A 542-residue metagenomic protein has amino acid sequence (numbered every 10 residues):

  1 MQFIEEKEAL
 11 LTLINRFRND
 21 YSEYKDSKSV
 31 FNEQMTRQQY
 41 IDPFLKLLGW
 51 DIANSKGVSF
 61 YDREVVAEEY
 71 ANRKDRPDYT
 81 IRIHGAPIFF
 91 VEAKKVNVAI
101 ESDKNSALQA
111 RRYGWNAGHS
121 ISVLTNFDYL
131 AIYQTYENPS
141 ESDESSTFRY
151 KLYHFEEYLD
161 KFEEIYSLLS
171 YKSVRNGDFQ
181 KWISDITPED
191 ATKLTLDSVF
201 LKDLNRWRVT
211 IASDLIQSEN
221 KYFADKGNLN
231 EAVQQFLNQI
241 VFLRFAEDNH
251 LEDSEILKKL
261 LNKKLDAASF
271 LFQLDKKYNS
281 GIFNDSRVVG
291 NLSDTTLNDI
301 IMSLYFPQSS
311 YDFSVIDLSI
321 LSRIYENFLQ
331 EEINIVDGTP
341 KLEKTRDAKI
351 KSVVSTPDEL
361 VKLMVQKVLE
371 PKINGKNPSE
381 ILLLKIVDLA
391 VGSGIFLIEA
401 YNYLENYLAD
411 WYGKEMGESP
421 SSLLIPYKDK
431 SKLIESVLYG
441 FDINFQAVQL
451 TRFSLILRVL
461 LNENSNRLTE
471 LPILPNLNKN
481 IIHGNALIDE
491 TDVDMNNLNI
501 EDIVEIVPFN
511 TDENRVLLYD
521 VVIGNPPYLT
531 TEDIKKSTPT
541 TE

Functional and structural regions predicted by a protein language model:
M1-K74: Charged, terminal alpha-helix-loop-beta segments that serve as non-catalytic nucleic-acid engagement and/or assembly
M1-Y24, R73, I83-P87, A93-F245 (+2 more regions): Short, basic/polar, glycine-containing "phosphate-handling" surface segments that engage DNA
V30, A71-P77, F89, I100-L108 (+11 more regions): Signature of N6-adenine DNA methyltransferases within the class I
V30, T36-R37, A53-S55, S59-E68 (+1 more regions): SAM-dependent methyltransferase catalytic region
Y40, V241, I324, M364 (+1 more regions): Conserved hydrophobic/aromatic pocket- or pore-lining residues that grip, position, or stack substrates in active sites
L48-A53, A246-K258, I333-I335, N462: Short helix-capping/linker segments at secondary-structure and domain boundaries
P77, I81-A86, S314-G338, K362 (+3 more regions): Active-site-adjacent "gating/activation" loops or surface patches in catalytic cores
R244-R287, V387-S393, L397-A400: Extended, well-ordered alpha-helical scaffold/bundle regions in very large, multi-domain proteins
